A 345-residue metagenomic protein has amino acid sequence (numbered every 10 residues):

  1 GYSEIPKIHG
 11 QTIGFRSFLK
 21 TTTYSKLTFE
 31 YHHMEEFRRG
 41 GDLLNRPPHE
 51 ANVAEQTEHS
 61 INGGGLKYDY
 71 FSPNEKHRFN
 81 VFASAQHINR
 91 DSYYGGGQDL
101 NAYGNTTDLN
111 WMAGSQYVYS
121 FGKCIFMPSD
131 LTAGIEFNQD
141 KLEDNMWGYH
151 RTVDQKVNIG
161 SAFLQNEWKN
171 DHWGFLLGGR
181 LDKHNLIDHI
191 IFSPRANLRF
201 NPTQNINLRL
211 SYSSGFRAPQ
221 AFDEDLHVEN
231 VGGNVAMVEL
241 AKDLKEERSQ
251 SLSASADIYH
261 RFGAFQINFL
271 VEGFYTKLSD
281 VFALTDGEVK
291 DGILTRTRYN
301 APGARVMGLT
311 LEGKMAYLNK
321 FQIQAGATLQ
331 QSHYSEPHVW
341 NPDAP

Functional and structural regions predicted by a protein language model:
G1, E35, R39-G41, N80-G95 (+5 more regions): Surface-exposed extracellular loop regions of Gram-negative outer-membrane beta-barrel proteins
Y2-S3, R46-Q56, K67, Y94-N105 (+6 more regions): Extracellular loop and loop/strand-boundary signature of outer-membrane beta-barrel proteins
Y2-T12, K20-F79, A85-N110: Flexible loop and strand-edge segments within Gram-negative outer membrane beta-barrel domains
Q11-F15, S60-L66, L109-S115, N158-L164 (+5 more regions): Hydrophobic, lipid-facing positions within transmembrane beta-strands of outer-membrane proteins
T23-K26, S72-R78, S120-D130, D171-H172 (+3 more regions): Short loop/turn motifs that connect adjacent beta-strands in outer-membrane beta-barrel proteins
H33-F37, S72, A85-N89, Y119 (+9 more regions): Transmembrane beta-strands of outer-membrane beta-barrel pores
R78-S92, N201, R209, D243-Y299 (+1 more regions): Membrane-embedded beta-barrel scaffold of Gram-negative outer-membrane proteins
K169-H172, F269, G273-K277, T295-P345: Gram-negative outer-membrane beta-barrel transporters
